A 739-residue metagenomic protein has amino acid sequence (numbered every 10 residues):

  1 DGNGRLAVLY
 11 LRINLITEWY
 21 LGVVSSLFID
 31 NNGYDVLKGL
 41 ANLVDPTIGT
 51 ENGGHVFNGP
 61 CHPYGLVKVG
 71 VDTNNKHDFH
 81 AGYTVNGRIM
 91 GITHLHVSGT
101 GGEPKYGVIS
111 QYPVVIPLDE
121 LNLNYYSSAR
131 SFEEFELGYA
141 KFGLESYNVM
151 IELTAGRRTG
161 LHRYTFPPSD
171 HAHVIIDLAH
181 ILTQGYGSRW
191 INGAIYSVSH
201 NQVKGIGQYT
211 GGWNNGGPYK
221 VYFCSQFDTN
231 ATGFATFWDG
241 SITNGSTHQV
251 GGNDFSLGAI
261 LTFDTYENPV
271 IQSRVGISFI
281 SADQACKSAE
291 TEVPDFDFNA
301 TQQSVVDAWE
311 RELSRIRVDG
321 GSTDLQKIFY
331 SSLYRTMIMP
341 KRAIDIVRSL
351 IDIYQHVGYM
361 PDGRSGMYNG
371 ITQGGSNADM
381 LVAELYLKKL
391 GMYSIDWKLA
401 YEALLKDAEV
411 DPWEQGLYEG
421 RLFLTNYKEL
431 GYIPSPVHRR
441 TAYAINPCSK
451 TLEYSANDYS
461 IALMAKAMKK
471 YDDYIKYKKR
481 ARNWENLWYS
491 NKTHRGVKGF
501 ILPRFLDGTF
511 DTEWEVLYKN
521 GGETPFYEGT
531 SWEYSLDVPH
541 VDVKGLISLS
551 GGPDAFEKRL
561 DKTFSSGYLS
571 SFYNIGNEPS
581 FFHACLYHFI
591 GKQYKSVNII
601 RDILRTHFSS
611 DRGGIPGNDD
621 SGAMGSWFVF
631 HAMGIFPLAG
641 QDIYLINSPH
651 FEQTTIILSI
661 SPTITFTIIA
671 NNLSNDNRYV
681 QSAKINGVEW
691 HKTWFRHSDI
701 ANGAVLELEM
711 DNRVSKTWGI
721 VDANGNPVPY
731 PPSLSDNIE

Functional and structural regions predicted by a protein language model:
D1-G22, N32: Phosphate/pyrophosphate-binding active-site loops
L6-A7, V497-I501: Short acidic alpha-helical/loop segments enriched in Asp/Glu that coordinate divalent cations
F28-M380, Y386-L452, A465-N486, K492-K498 (+8 more regions): Accessory carbohydrate-recognition regions in carbohydrate-active enzymes
N457: ATP-dependent phospho-/nucleotidyl transfer catalytic cores
